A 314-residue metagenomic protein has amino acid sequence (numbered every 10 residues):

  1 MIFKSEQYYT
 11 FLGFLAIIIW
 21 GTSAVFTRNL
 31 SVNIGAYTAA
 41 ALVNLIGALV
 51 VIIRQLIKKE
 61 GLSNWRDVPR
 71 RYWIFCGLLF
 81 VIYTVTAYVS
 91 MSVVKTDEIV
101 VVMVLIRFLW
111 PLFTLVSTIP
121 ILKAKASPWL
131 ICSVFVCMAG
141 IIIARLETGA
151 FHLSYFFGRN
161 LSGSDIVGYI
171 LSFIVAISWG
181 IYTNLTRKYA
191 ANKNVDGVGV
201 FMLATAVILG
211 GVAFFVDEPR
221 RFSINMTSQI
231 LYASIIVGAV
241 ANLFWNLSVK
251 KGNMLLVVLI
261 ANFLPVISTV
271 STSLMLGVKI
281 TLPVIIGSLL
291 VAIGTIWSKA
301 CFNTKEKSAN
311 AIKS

Functional and structural regions predicted by a protein language model:
M1-A41, G47, I82, T86 (+3 more regions): Glycine-/small-residue-enriched transmembrane alpha-helix faces in small-molecule transporters and effluxers
Q7-L12, Y37-R54, R70-F75, C132-A139 (+4 more regions): Hydrophobic alpha-helical transmembrane segments of multi-pass integral membrane proteins, especially transporters
I18-G21, V25, I52, G77-V81 (+9 more regions): Hydrophobic/small/kink-forming positions within alpha-helical transmembrane segments of polytopic membrane proteins
S23, K59-V100, I143, S234-G252: Specific transmembrane alpha-helical segments of multi-pass solute transporters/efflux pumps, especially DMT/EamA
V25-N33, L62-S63, M91-T96, R145-S164 (+2 more regions): Membrane-interface helix termini and inter-helical loops of multi-pass transporters
T38-A41, L45-L49, Y88-K123, M254-S273: Specific alpha-helical transmembrane segments that line the substrate/conduction pathway and gating interfaces
V51, A126-G149, N262, S271 (+1 more regions): Hydrophobic transmembrane alpha-helices of multi-pass small-molecule transport proteins
I57-G61, K299-A311: Membrane-interface capping segments at transmembrane-helix boundaries
